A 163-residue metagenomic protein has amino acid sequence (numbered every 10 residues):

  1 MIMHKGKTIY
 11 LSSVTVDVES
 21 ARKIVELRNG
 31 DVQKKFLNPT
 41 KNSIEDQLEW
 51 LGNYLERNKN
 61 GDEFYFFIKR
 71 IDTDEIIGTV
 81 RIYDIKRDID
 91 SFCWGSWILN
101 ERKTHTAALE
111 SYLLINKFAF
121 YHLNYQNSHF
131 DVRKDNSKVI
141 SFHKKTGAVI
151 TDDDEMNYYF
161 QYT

Functional and structural regions predicted by a protein language model:
M1-L48: A short, well-structured alpha-helix characteristic of acyl/acetyltransferase catalytic modules
Y54-F67: A short helix-loop-beta-strand connector motif used in the catalytic cores of GNAT acetyltransferases and, in some
F67, D74-D84, C93: Conserved beta-strand in the GNAT
Y83, I89-E101: Conserved acetyl-CoA binding element of GNAT-fold acetyltransferases
H105-F118, S141-K145: Conserved acetyl-CoA-binding loop-helix of GNAT-fold acetyltransferases
H129-I140: Conserved beta-strand-loop-alpha-helix junction that forms the acyl-donor binding cleft
K144-D154: Conserved acetyl-CoA-binding loop of GNAT-fold acetyltransferases
D153-T163: C-terminal "cap" of GNAT-fold acetyltransferases
